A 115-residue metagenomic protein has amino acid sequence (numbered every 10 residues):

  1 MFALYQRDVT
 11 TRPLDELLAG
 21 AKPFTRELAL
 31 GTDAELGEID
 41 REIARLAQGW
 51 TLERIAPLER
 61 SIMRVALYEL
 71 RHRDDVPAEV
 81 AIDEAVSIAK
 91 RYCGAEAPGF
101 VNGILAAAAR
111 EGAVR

Functional and structural regions predicted by a protein language model:
M1-R115: N-terminal interaction/assembly modules
